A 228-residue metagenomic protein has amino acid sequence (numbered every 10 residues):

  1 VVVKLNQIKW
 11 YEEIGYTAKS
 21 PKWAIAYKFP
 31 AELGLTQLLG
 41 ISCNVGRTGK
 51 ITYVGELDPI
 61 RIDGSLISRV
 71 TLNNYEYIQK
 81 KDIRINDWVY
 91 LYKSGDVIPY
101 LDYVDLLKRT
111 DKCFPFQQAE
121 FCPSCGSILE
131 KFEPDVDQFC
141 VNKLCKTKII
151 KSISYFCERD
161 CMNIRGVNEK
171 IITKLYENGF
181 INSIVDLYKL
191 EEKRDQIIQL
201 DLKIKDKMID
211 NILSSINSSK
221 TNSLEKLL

Functional and structural regions predicted by a protein language model:
V1-L228: RNA/tRNA-interacting regions in translation and RNA-turnover enzymes
